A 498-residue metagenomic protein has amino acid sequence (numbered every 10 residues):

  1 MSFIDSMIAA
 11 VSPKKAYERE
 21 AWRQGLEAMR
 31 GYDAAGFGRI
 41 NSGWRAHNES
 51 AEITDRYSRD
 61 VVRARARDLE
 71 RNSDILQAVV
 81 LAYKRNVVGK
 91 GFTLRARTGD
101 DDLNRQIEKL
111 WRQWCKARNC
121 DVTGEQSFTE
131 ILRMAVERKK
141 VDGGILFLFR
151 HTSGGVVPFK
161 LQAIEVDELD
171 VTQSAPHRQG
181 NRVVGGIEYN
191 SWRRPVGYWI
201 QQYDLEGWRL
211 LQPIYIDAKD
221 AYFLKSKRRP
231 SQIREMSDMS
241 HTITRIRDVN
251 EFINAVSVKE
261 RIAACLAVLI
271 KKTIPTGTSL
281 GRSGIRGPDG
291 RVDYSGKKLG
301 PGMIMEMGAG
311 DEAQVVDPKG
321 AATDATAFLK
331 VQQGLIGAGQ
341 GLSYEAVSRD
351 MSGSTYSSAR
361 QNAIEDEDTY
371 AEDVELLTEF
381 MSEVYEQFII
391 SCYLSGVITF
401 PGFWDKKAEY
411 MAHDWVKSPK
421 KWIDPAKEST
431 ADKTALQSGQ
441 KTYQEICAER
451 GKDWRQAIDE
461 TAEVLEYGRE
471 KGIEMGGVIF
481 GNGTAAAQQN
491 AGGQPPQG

Functional and structural regions predicted by a protein language model:
M1-A96, Q497: N-terminal-proximal low-complexity accessory segments that begin disordered and transition into the first
S2-A16, D350, R360-Q361, E379-G498: C-terminal anchoring/interaction modules
Y57, A64-R95, I131-K140, M239-K259 (+2 more regions): Short, Φ-rich (hydrophobic/aromatic) sequence segments
E70-K227: Structured, mid-chain assembly/scaffold modules that mediate subunit interfaces within large macromolecular complexes
D101-N104, E108, I304-I423: Surface-exposed loop-to-helix/strand elements on domain peripheries
R105-K116, C120, M134-V141, I145 (+9 more regions): A broad, structural surface signal
W199-D204, Y344-E345, K452-D459: Short amphipathic alpha-helical segments with coiled-coil-like heptad repeat character
Y222-A359, F403-W404, A486-A487: Extended, charged amphipathic alpha-helical segments
